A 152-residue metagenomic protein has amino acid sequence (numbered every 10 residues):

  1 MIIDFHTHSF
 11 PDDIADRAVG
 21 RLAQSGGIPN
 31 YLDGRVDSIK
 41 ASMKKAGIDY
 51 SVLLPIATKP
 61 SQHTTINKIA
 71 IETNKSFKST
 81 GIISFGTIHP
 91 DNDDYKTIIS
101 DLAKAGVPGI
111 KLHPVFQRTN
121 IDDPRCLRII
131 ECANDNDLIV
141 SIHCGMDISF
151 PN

Functional and structural regions predicted by a protein language model:
M1-I56, P60-S61: An N-terminally biased module of ancient metal coordination in phosphate/nucleic-acid-related enzymes
R21-L22, S149-N152: Short, flexible/disordered intra-domain loops and linkers
D49-Y50, T58, Q62-F150: Active-site gating/metal-coordination segments in enzymes
